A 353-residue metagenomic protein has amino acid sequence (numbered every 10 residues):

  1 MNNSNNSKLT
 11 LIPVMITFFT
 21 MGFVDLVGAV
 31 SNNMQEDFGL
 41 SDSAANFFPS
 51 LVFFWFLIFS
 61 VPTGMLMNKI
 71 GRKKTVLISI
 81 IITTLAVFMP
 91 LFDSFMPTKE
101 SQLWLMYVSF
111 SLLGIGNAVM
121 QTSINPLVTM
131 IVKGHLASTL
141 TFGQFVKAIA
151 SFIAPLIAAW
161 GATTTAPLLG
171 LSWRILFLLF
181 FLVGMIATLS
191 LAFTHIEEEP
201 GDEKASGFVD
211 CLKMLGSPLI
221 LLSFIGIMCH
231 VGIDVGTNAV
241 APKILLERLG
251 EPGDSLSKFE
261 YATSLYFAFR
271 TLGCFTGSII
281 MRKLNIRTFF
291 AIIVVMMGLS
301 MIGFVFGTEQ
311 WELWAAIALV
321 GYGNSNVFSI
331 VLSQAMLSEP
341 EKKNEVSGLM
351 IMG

Functional and structural regions predicted by a protein language model:
V27-A29, G216-S264, T271: Extracytoplasmic gate region of multi-pass secondary transporters
F47-M65, S264-T276: Central cavity-lining transmembrane alpha-helices of secondary-active solute carriers, predominantly the Major
I81-K99, M296-T308: C-terminal ends and interior cores of transmembrane alpha-helices in multi-pass membrane transporters/permeases
L103, S109-F145: Cytoplasmic helix-loop-helix junction between adjacent transmembrane helices in 12-TM secondary transporters
V119-K133, S325-P340: Intracellular juxtamembrane helix-capping segments at the cytosolic ends of symmetry-related transmembrane helices
G134, T139-I196: Helix-loop-helix hairpin linking two adjacent transmembrane segments in secondary transporters
L284-V331: C-terminal transmembrane helical hairpin of 12-TM major facilitator-type secondary transporters
